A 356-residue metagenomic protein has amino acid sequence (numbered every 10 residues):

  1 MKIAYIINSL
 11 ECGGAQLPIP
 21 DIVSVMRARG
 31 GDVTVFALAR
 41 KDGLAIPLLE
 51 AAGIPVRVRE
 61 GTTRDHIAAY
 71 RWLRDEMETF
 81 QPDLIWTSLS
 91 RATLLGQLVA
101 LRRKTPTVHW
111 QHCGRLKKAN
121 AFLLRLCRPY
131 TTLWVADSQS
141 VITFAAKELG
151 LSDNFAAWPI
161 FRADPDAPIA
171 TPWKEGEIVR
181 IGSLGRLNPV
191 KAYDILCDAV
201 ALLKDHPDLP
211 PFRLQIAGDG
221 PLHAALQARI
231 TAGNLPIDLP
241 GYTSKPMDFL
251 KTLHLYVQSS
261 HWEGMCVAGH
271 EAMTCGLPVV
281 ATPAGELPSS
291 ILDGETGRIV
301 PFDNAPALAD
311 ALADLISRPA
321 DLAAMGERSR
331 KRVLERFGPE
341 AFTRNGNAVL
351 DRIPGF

Functional and structural regions predicted by a protein language model:
G13-S24, V179, S183-K204, P221-Q227 (+2 more regions): A conserved mid-protein helix/loop that constitutes part of the nucleotide-sugar donor-binding site
F36-A37, P278-A281, I291: Short hydrophobic beta-strand element within catalytic cores of glycosyltransferases and related nucleotide-activated
T87-T93: Short His-centered aromatic/hydrophobic patch
T107-D137, L149-G150: A conserved, positively charged/aromatic
T131-P168: Donor nucleotide-sugar binding/catalytic pocket of nucleotide-sugar-dependent glycosyltransferases
Y242, H261: Aromatic "clamp/platform" in nucleotide-sugar-dependent glycosyltransferases that forms part of the donor/acceptor
D293-G294, R298-A305, D314-P319: Conserved acidic donor-binding segment of nucleotide-sugar-dependent glycosyltransferases
A307, D314, D321-A348: A short, well-ordered alpha-helix in the C-terminal region of glycosyltransferases
